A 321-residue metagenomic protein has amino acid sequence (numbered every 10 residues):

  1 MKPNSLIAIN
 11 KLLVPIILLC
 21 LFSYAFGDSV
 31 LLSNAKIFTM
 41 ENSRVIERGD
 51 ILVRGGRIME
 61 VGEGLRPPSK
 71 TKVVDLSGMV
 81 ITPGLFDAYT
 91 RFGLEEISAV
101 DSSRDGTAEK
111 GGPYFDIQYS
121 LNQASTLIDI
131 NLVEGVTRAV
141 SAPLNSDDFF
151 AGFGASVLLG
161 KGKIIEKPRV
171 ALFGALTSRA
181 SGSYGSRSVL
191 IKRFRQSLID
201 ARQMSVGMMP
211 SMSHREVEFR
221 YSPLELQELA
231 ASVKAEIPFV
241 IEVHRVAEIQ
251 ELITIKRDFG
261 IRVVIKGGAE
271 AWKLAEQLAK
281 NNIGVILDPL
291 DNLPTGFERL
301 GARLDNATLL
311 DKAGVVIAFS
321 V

Functional and structural regions predicted by a protein language model:
K2-V14: Bacterial N-terminal signal peptides that target proteins for export
C20-F22: N-terminal signal peptide c-region/cleavage motif recognized by signal peptidases
A25-G27: Boundary at the C-terminal end of the N-terminal hydrophobic targeting segment
V30-L32, P67-Q118, V133: Replace "His-x-His-based motif
I37, E41-T82: Histidine-rich, glycine-flanked metal-binding segment
L127, L132-V263: Polyanionic/metal-chelating signatures
K256-R262, K280-I286, G314-V316: Glycine-enriched alpha-helix->loop->beta-strand junction motifs that scaffold or abut catalytic
I286-P289, N306, L310-V321: Short acidic/histidine-rich active-site segments
